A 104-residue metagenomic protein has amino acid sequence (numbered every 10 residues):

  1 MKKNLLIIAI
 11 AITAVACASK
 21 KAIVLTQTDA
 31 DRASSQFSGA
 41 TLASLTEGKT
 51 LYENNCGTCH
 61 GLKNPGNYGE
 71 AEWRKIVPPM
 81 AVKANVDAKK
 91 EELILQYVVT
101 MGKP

Functional and structural regions predicted by a protein language model:
L5-I12: Sec-dependent N-terminal signal peptides
A14-A16: C-terminal motif of bacterial Sec signal peptides marking the signal peptidase cleavage site
A18-K20: Bacterial signal peptide processing site
A22-K49: Electrostatic cytochrome c docking/interface patches
S38, L45-E47, G61-N85: Gly/Gly-Pro-rich "capping" loops immediately C-terminal to redox-active cysteine motifs in periplasmic/lumenal
G48, E53-L62, I94: The canonical Cys-X-X-Cys-His
D87-P104: C-terminal capping alpha-helices of c-type cytochrome domains
